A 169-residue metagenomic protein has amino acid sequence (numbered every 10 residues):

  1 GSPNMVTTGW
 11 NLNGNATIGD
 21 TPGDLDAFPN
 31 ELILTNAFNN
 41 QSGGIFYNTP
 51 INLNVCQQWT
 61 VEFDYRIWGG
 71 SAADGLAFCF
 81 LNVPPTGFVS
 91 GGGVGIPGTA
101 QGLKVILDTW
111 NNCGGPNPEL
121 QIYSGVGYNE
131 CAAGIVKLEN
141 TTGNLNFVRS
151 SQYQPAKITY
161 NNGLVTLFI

Functional and structural regions predicted by a protein language model:
G1-I169: Polar, low-complexity loop segments and adjacent catalytic/binding residues used for recognizing and processing sugar
